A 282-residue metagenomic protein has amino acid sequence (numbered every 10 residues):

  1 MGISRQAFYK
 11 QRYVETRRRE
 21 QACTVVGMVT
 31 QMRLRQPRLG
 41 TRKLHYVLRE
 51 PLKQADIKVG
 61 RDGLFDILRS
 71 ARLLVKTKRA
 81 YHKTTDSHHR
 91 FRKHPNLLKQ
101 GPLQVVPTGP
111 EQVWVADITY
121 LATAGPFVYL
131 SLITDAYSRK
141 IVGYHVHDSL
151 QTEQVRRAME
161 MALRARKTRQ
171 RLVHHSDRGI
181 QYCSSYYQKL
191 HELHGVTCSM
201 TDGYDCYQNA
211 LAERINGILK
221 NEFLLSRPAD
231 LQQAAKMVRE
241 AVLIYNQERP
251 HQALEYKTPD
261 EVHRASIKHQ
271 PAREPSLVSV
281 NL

Functional and structural regions predicted by a protein language model:
M1, F8, V29, L44 (+14 more regions): Mobile genetic element proteins and their domesticated derivatives, centered on retroelements and DNA transposons
I3-T108, T258-I267: Basic, flexible linker segments flanking DNA-binding modules in nucleic acid-interacting mobile-element proteins
E15-R19, Q54, K167, F223-Q232: Short, polar/flexible loop-turn hinges at active-site or ligand-entry regions and domain interfaces
R38, Q54, L103, T123-A124 (+3 more regions): Conserved, non-catalytic sequence blocks in retroelement Pol enzymes and Pol-derived host proteins
T84-S87, S176-R178, S184-Y186, C198-K220 (+2 more regions): RNase H-like two-metal-ion nuclease catalytic core shared by retroviral integrases and related mobile-element nucleases
L103-V142, D148-L150: An active-site-proximal beta-strand-loop segment
P126, Y144-K167, C183: Active-site beta-loop-alpha junctions of metal-dependent nucleic acid enzymes, especially the RNase H-like/DDE
E192-H194, I218-L282: C-terminal domain-tail junction helix/linker
